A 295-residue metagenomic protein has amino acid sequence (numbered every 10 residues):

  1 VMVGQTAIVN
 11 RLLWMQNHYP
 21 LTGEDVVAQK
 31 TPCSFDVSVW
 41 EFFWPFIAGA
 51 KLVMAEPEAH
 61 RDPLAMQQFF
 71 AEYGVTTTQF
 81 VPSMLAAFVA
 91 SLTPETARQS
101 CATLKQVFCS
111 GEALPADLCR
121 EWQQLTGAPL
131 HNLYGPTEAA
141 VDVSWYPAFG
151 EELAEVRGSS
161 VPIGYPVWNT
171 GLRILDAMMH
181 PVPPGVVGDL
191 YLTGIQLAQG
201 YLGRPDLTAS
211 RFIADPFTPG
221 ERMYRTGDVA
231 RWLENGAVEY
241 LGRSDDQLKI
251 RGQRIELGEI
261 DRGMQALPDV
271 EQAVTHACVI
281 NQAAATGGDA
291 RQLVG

Functional and structural regions predicted by a protein language model:
M2-A28, D36-T76: Conserved AMP-binding/adenylation subdomain of ANL enzymes
T6, S83, E112-A113, I195-Q196: Alpha-helix/helix-capping structural signal
I8, A128-N132, P147-G295: AMP-dependent adenylate-forming
E24-A28, S100-K105, R120, Y240-G242: Gly/Ser/Thr-rich phosphate-binding loops and adjoining beta-strand/alpha-helix segments that form adenosine-phosphate
I47-L52, V75-Q79, A86-P162, G171: Gly/Ser/Thr-rich phosphate-binding loop
L64-Q67, T96-R98, D261: Short hydrophobic/charged patches on amphipathic alpha-helices used for structural packing and interfaces
